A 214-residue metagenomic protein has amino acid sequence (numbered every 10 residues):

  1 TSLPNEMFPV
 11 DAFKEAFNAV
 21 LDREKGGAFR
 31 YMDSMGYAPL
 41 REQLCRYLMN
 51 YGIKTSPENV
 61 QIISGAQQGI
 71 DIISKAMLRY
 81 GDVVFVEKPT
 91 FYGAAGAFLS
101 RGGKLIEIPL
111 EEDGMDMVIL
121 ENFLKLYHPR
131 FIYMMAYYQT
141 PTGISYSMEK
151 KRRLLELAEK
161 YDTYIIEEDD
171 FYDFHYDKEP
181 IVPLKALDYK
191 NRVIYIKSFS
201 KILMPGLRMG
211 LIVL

Functional and structural regions predicted by a protein language model:
T1-L3, E167-D170: Proteins with a high burden of low-complexity, intrinsically disordered sequence enriched in S/T/G/P/A and R, requiring
T1-N18, I212: N-terminal basic, amphipathic alpha-helical segments
T1-S2, S64, K197-S198: Pocket-edge structural micro-motifs
L3-P4, A136-Q139, K201: Short glycine-rich anion-binding loops that position phosphate/pyrophosphate groups of nucleotides and phosphorylated
E6, D33, Y37, L203: Aromatic-acidic/polar surface patches that form glycan- and anion
M7-F8, G93, M115, P205: Residues that form or flank phosphate/diphosphate-binding pockets in enzymes that use nucleotide phosphates
F13, P180, K185-L214: Active-site PLP attachment segment
F17-D162, I166, Y172-K190, I194: Conserved core of the PLP fold type I
